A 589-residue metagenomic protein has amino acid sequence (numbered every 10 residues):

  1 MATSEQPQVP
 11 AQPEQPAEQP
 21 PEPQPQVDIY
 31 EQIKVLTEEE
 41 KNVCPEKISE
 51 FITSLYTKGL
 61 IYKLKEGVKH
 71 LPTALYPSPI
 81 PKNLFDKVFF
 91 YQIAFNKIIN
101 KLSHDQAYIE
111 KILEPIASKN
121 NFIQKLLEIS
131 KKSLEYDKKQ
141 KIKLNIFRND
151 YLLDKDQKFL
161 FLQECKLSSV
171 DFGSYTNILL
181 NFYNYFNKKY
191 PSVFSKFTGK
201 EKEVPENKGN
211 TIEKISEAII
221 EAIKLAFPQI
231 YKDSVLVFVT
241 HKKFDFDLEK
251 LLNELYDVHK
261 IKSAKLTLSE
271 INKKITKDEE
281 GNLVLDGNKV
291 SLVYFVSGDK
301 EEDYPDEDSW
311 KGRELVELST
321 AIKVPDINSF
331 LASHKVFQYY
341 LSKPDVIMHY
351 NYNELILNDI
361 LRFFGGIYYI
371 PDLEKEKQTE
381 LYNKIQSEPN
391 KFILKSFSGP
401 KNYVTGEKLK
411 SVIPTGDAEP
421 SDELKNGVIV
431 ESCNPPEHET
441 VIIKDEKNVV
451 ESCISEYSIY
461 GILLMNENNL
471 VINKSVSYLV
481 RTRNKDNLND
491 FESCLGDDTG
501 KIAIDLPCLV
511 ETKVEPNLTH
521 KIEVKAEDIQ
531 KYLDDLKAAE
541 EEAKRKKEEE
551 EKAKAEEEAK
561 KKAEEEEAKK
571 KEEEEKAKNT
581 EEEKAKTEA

Functional and structural regions predicted by a protein language model:
A2-A589: Preference for protein termini
